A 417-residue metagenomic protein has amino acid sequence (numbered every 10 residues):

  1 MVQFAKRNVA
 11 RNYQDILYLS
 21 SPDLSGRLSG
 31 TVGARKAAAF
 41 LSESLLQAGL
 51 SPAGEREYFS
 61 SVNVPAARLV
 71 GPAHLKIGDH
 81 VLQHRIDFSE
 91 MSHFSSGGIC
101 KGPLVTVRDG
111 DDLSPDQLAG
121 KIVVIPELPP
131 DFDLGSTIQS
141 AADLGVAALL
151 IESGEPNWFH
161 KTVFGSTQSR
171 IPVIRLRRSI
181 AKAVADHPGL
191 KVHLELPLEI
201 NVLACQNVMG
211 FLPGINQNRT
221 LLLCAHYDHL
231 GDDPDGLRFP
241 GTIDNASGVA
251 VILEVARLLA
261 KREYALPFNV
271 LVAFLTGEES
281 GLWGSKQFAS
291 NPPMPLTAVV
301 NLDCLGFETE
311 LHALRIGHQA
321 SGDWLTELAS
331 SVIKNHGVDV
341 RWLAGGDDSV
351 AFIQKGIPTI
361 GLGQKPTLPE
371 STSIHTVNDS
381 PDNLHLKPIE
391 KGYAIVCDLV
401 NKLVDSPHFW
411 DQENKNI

Functional and structural regions predicted by a protein language model:
M1-A5, D23-V32, S61, L104-T106 (+8 more regions): Second-shell loop/turn segments in exported
A5-V32, A48, P52-E57, S61 (+5 more regions): N-terminal capping segment at the start of a domain
N8-L24, S29, F40-P52, I122-L128 (+2 more regions): Catalytic-core environment of secreted peptidases
Q14, S21-A119: Noncatalytic luminal/extracellular "stalk/propeptide" segments of secretory-pathway proteins
L82, D87-P115, V163-G241, R257 (+1 more regions): Soluble metallo-hydrolase cores and metallopeptidase-like ectodomains found primarily in the secretory/periplasmic
D112-S153: A conserved hydrophobic secondary-structure block that centers on an alpha-helix together with its immediately flanking
R257, P369-I417: His/Asp/Glu-rich mid-to-C-terminal helical/loop segments that flank catalytic regions of hydrolases
L275-T372: Metal-dependent peptidase/peptidase-like ectodomains
